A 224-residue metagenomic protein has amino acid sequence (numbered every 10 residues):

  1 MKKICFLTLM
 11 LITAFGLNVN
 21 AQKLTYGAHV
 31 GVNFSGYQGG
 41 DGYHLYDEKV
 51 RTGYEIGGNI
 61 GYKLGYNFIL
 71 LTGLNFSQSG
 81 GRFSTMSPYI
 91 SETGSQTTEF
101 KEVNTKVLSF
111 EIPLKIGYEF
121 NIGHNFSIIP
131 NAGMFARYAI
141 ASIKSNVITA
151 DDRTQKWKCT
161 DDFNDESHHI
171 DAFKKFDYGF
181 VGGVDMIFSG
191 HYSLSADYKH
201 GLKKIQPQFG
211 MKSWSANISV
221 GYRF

Functional and structural regions predicted by a protein language model:
N20-G57: Short glycine/proline- and aromatic-enriched beta-strand/turn motifs that initiate or cap beta-hairpins
L24, N67-L70, F126, G190-A196: Repeated loop/turn-to-beta-strand initiation elements of outer-membrane beta-barrel proteins
L24, V50-Y54, K106-I112, F126 (+2 more regions): Residues that define the transmembrane beta-barrel architecture of outer-membrane proteins
T25, M186-I187, K212-F224: Outer-membrane beta-barrel "beta-signal"
A28-V30, T72-L74, L114, P130-A132 (+3 more regions): Membrane-embedded beta-strand positions of outer-membrane beta-barrel proteins
V32-G36, F76-G80, L108-E111, F120 (+3 more regions): Transmembrane beta-strands of outer-membrane beta-barrel pores
G36-R51, S79-S109, A139-K175, F209: Extracellular/periplasm-exposed beta-strand and loop segments of Gram-negative cell-envelope proteins, dominated by
Y62-Y66, F120-I122, F188-G190, F224: Outer-membrane beta-barrel strand-turn architecture
